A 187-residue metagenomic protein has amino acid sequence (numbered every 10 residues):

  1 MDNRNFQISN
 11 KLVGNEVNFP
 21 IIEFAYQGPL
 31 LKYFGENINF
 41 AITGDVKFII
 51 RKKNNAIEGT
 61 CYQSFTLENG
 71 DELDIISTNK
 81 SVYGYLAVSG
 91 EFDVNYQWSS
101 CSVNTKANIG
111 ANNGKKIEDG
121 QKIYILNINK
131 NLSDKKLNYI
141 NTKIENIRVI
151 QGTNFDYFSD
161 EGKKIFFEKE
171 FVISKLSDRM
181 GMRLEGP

Functional and structural regions predicted by a protein language model:
M1-P187: Conserved "landmark" site that anchors the functional core of diverse proteins
